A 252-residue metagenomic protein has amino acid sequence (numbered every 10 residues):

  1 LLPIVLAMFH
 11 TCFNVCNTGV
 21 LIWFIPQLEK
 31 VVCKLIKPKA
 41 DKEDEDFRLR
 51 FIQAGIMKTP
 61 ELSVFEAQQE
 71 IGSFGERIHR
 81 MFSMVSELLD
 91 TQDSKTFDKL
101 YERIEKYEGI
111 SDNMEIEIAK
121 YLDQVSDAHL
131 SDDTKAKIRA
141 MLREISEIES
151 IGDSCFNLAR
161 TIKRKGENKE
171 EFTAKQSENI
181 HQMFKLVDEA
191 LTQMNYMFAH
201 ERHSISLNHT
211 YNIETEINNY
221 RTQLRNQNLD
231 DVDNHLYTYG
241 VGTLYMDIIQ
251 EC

Functional and structural regions predicted by a protein language model:
L1-F9, F13-C252: Cytosolic, long alpha-helical scaffolding segments
